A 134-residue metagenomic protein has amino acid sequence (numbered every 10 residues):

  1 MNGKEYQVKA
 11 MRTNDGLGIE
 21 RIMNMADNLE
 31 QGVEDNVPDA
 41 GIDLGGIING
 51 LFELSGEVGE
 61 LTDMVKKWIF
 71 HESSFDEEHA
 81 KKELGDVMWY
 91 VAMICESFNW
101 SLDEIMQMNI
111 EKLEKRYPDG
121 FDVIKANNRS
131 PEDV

Functional and structural regions predicted by a protein language model:
M1-L84, M88-V134: Flexible "arm" and connector segments at domain edges
